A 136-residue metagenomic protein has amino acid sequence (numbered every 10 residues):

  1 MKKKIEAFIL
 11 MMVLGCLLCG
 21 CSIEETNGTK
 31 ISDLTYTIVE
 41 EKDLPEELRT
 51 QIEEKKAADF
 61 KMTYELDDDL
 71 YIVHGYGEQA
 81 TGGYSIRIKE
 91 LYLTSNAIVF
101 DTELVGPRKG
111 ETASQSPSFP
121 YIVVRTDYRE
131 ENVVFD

Functional and structural regions predicted by a protein language model:
M1-K2: N-terminal secretory signal peptides that target proteins for export/translocation
I5-F8, C19-D136: Exposed, flexible binding/inhibitory loops of compact, secreted disulfide-stabilized domains
M12-L18: Hydrophobic core
